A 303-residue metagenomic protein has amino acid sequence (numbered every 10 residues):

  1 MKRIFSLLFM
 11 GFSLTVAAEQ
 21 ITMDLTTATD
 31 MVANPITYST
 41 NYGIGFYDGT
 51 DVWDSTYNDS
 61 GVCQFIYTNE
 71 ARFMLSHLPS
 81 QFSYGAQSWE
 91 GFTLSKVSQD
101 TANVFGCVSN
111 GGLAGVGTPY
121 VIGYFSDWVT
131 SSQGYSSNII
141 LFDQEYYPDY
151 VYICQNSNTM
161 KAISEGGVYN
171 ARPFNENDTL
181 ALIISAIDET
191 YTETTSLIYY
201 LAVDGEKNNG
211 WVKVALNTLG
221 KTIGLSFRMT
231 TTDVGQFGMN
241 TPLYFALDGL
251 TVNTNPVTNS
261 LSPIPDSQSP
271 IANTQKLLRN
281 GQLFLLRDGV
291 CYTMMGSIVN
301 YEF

Functional and structural regions predicted by a protein language model:
R3-T15: Sec-dependent N-terminal signal peptides
A18-Q20, S297: Boundary of Sec targeting at the N-terminus
Q20-Y135, D143: N-terminal targeting leaders for non-cytosolic proteins
M23-T29, E176-V257: Terminal, low-complexity interaction segments
D143-Y150, K221-T222: Extended extracellular/luminal ectodomain segments enriched in beta-structured repeat modules
A162-L182: Short coil-to-beta strand junction motifs in C2/discoidin
T254-L286, I298-V299: Residue-level detector of functionally pivotal "anchor" positions at catalytic/ligand-binding pockets or at interdomain
C291-S297: Short, glycine-anchored, charge-dense loop/turn motifs used at functional sites
